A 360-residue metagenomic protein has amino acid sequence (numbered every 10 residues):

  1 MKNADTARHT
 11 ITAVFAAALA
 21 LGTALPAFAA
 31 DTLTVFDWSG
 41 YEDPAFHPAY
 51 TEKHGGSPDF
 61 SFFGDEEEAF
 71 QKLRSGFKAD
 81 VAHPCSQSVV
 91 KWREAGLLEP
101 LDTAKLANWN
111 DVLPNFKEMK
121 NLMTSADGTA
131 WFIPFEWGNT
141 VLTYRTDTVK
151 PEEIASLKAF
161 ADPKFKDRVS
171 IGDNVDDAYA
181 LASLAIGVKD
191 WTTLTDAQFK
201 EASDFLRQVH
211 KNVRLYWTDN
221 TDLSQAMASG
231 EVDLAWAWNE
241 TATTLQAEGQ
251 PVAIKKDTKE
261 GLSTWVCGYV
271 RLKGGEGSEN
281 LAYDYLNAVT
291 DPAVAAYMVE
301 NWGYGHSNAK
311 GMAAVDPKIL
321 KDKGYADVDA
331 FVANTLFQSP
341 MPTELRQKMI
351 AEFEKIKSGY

Functional and structural regions predicted by a protein language model:
A29-R93: Early extracytoplasmic/lumenal segment of secretory-pathway proteins
H83-V89, R93-R214, T218-S224: Extracytoplasmic ligand-binding site segments that recognize negatively charged/polar headgroups
S88-K91, A228, L234-V252: A ligand-binding cleft/hinge motif common to bilobed small-molecule-binding domains
R93-P100, A126-A130, L245-D257, I319-K323: Ligand-binding "clamshell"
T143-T148, L184-G187, V266-S278, L286 (+2 more regions): A bilobed periplasmic-binding-protein/Venus flytrap-type ligand-binding module shared by bacterial periplasmic
F165-D176, A288-A313: Periplasmic-binding protein-like
F199-V209, E248-K273: Periplasmic-binding protein-like
A296-Y360: C-terminal capping/gating helix-and-loop segments adjacent to ligand/active sites or protein-protein/ligand interfaces
